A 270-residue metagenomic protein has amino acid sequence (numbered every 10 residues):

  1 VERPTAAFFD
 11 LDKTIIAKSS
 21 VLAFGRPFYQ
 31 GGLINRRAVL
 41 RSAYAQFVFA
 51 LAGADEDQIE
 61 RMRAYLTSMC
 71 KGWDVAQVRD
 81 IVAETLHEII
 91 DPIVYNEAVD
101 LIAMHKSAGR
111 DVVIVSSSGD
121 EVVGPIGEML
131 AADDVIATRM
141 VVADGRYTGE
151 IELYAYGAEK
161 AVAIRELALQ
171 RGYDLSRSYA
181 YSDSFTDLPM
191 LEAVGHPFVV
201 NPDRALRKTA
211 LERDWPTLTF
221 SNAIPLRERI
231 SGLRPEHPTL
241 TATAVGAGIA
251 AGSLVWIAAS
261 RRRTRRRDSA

Functional and structural regions predicted by a protein language model:
V1-D55: Active-site neighborhood of HAD-like aspartate-dependent phosphohydrolases
V1-P4, D80, H87-A270: C-terminal cap/substrate-recognition subdomain and adjoining C-terminal extension of metal-dependent phosphatase-like
E2-R3, G31-L33, V39-S42, A54-E60 (+6 more regions): Hydrophobic/basic alpha-helical segments enriched in Actinobacteria
S19, W73, E159: Conserved active-site and cofactor/substrate-binding residues in soluble primary-metabolism enzymes
A23, A64-Y65, D100: Positions in alpha-helical segments
E60-N96: Metal-dependent phosphoesterase signature
